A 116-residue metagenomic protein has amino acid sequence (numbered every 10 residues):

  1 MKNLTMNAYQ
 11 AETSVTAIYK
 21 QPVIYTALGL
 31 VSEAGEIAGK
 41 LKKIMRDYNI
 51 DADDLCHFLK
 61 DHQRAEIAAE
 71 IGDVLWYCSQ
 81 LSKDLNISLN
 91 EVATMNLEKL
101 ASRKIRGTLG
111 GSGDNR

Functional and structural regions predicted by a protein language model:
M1-I71, L75-R116: Flexible "arm" and connector segments at domain edges
